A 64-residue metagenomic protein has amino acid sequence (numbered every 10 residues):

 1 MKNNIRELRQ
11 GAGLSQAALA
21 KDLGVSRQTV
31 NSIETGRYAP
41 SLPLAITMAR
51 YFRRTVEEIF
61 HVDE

Functional and structural regions predicted by a protein language model:
N3-D22: Short basic helix-loop element that most often maps to the first helix and adjoining turn of HTH DNA-binding modules
Q10, Y38-A39: Short amphipathic helical patch at the helix-1/turn junction of helix-turn-helix
A17, Q28, E57: Key DNA-contact positions within bacterial/archaeal DNA-binding proteins
V25-Y38: Recognition helix of helix-turn-helix/homeodomain-like DNA-binding domains that insert into the DNA major groove
P43-E58: DNA major-groove recognition helix of helix-turn-helix/homeodomain DNA-binding modules
E58-E64: Short amphipathic recognition helices of helix-turn-helix/homeodomain-type DNA-binding modules
